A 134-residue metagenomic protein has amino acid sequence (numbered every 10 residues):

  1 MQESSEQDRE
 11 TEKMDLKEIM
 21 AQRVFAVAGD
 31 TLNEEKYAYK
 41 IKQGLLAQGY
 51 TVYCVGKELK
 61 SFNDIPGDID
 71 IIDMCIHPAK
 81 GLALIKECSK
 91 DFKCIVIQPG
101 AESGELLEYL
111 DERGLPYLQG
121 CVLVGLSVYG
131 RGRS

Functional and structural regions predicted by a protein language model:
M1-N63: Hydrophobic, well-ordered beta-alpha structural blocks that scaffold small-molecule cofactor pockets
L45, E87-C88, L110: Generic structural signal for hydrophobic
Y50, K90-I95, R113-L115: A short helix->loop->beta-strand "cap" motif at the edges of active sites that frequently abuts
E58-I72, G114-Y117: Active-site regions of enzymes building and remodeling cell-envelope glycoconjugates
I65-G104: Mid-chain, well-packed structural core segment of small domains
P99-L126: Rossmann-fold NAD(P)-binding glycine/threonine-rich loop
V128-S134: A charged, well-structured terminal subsegment
